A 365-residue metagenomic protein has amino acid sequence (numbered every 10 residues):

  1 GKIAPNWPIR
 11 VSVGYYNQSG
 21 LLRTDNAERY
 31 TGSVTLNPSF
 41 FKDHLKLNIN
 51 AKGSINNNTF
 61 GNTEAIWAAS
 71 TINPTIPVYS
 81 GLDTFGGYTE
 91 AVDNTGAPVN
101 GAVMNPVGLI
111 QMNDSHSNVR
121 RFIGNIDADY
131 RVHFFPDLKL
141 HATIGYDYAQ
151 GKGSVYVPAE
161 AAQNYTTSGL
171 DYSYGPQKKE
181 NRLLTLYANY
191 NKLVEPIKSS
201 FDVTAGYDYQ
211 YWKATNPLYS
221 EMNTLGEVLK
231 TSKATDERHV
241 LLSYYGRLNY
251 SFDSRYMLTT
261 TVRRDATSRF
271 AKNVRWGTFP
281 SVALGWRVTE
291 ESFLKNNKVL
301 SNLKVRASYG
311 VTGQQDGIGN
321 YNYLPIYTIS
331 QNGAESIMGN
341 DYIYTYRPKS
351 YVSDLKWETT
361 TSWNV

Functional and structural regions predicted by a protein language model:
G1-N17, L21, S33-S39, N48-N50 (+2 more regions): Predominantly transmembrane beta-strands of Gram-negative outer membrane beta-barrel pores used for transport
A4-N6, V155-A159: Membrane-interface helix-loop junction between the first two transmembrane segments
R29, T35-F41, N50-I55, T59-N73 (+2 more regions): Extracellular/periplasmic, surface-exposed regions of secreted and cell-surface proteins
